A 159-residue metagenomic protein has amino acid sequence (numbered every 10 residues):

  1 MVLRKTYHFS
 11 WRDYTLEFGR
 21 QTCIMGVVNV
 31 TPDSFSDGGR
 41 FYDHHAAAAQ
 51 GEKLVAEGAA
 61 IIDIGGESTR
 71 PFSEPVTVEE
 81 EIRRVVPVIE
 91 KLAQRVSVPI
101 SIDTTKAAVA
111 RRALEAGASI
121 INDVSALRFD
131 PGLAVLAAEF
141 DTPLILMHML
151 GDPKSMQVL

Functional and structural regions predicted by a protein language model:
M1-N29: N-terminal amphipathic alpha-helix/helix-capping segment at the start of soluble metabolic enzymes
G19-I24, A59-A60, Q94-V98, A118-S119 (+1 more regions): Short, well-ordered coil/turn segments that N-cap beta-strands
V27-A49, E74-P75, E79, P99-S101 (+1 more regions): Active-site mouth loops of central-metabolism enzymes
V28, L54, G58, D103 (+2 more regions): Conserved, mostly hydrophobic/aromatic
P32-S34, T69-F72, A116, V124-L159: Conserved anion-binding
S34-S36, A60-P87: Glycine-rich, proline-tolerant flexible connector loops at the mouths of alpha/beta enzymes
E74-I102, R111, A138-M149: Alpha-helix-loop-beta-strand connector modules within alpha/beta enzyme cores
R95-T105, S119-F129: Catalytic beta/alpha-barrel core
